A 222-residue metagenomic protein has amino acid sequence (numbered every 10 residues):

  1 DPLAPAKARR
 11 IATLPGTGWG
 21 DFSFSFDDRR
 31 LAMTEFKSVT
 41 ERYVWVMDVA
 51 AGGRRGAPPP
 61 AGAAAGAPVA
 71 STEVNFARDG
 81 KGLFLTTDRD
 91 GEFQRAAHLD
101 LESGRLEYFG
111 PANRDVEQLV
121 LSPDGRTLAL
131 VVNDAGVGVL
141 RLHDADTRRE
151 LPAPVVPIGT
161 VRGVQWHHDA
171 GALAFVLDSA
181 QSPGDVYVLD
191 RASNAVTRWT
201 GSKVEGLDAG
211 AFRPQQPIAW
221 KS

Functional and structural regions predicted by a protein language model:
P2-A6, D48-G52, D100-G104, D144-R148 (+1 more regions): Short loop/turn segments that connect beta-strands within beta-propeller blades
K7-E35, T40-R42, G53-T86, E92-A96 (+3 more regions): Conserved beta-propeller blade repeats
R10-I11, R55-G56, L142, A192 (+1 more regions): Positively charged, low-complexity intrinsically disordered regions
V39-W45, E92-A97, G136-L142, Q181-Y187: Structural motif
D115, G136, A192: A generic "binding-loop/recognition-motif" signal
L142, L151-P157: Non-catalytic extracellular/periplasmic "stalk" and linker regions immediately N-terminal to catalytic or recognition
A180-A219: An N-terminal hydrophobic leader/cap segment in hydrolases
S222: Phosphate-binding active sites in nucleotide-utilizing proteins
